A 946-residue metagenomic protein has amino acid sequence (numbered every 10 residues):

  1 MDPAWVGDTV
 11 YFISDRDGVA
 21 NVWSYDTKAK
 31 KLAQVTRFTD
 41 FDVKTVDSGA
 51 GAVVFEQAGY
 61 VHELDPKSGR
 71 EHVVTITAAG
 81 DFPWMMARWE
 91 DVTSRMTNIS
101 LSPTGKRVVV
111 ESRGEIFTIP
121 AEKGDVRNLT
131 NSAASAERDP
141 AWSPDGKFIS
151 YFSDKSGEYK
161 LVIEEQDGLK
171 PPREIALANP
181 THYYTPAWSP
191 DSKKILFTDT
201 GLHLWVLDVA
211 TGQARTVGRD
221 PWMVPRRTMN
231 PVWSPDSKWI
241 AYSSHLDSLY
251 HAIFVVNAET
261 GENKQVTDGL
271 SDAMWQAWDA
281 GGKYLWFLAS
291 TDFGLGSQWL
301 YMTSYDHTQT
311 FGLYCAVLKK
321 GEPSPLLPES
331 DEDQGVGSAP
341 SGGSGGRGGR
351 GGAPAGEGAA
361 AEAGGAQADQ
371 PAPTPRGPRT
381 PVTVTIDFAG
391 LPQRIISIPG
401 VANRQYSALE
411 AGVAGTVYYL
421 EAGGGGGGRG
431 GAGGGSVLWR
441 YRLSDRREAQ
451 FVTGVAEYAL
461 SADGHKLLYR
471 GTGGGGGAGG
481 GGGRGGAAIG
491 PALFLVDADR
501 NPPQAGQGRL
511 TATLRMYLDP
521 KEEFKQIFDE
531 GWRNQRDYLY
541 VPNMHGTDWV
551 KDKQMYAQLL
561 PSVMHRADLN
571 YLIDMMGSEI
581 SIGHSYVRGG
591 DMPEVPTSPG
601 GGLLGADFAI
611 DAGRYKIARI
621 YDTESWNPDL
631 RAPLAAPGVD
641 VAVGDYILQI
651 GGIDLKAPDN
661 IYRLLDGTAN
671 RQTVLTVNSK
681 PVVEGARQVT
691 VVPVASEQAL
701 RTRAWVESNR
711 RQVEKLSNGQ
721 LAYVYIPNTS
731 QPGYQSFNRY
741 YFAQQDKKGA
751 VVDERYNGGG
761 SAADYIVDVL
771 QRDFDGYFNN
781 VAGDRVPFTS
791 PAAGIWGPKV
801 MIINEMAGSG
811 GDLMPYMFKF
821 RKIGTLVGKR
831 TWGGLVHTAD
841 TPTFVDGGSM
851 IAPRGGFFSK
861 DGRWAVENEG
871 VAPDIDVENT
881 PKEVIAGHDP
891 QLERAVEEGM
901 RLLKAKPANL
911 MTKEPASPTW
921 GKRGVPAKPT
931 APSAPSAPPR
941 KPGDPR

Functional and structural regions predicted by a protein language model:
M1-V6, D15-D17, S24-K44, P66-S94 (+18 more regions): Multi-bladed beta-propeller domains
W5-G7, S48-A50, P103-T104, P144-D145 (+5 more regions): Residue-level detector of Asp-centered blade-edge/turn motifs that repeat once per structural unit in beta-propeller
V10, V53, V108, I149 (+5 more regions): Hydrophobic beta-strand positions that form the internal "hydrophobic ladder" of WD40/Gbeta-like beta-propeller blades
G18-W23, H62-L64, F117, E158-V162 (+5 more regions): Structural motif
H245, A289-T308, G321-G346, P354 (+3 more regions): Short, conserved, GDST-rich strand-edge loop motifs in beta-rich repeat architectures
P561-K616, V683-V691, S696-N709, V896-P932: Extended, small/polar residue-biased N-terminal targeting/export presequences and adjacent propeptide/linker tracts
P599-A657, S730-Q731, G855-G856: PDZ/PDZ-like domain segments forming the peptide/carboxylate-binding groove, activating on the N-terminal beta-strands
E624-L634, L648, I653-V845, E883-P890 (+2 more regions): Cleft-lining beta-strand/loop regions that shape enzyme active-site pockets
